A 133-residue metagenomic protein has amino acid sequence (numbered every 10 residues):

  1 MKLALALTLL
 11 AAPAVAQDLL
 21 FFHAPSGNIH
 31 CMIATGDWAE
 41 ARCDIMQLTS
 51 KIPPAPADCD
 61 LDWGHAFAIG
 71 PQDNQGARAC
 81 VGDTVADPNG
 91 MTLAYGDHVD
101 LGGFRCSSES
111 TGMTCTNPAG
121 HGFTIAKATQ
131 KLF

Functional and structural regions predicted by a protein language model:
M1-T8: Sec-dependent signal peptide recognition, specifically the positively charged N-region followed immediately by
A12-A16: Sec/Tat signal peptide C-region and signal peptidase I cleavage site
Q17, A34, W38, I45-M46 (+1 more regions): A motif-centric signal for short, conserved binding hotspots located in accessible loops or intrinsically disordered
Q17-L19, N89-G102: Short, recurring structural edge motifs at helix starts
D18-M32: Short N-terminal segments immediately surrounding and downstream of signal-peptide cleavage
S26, W38, D73, L101-G103 (+2 more regions): Residue-level signal for tight coil/turn positions that link beta-strands
A41-L93, I125-F133: A low-complexity, Ser/Thr/Gly/Pro-enriched, surface-exposed linker/loop concept that marks segments flanking
R105-T124: Short, exposed beta-strand-loop hairpins at the edges of beta-sheets in extracellular/periplasmic proteins
